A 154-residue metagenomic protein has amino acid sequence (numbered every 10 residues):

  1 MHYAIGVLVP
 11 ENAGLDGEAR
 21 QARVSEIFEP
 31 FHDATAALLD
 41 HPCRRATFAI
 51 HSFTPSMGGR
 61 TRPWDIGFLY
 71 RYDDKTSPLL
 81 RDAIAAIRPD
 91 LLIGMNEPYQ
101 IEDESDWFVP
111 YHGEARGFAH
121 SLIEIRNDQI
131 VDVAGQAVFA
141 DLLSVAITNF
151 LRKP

Functional and structural regions predicted by a protein language model:
M1-P154: N-terminal catalytic or cofactor-binding beta/alpha core of small enzyme domains
